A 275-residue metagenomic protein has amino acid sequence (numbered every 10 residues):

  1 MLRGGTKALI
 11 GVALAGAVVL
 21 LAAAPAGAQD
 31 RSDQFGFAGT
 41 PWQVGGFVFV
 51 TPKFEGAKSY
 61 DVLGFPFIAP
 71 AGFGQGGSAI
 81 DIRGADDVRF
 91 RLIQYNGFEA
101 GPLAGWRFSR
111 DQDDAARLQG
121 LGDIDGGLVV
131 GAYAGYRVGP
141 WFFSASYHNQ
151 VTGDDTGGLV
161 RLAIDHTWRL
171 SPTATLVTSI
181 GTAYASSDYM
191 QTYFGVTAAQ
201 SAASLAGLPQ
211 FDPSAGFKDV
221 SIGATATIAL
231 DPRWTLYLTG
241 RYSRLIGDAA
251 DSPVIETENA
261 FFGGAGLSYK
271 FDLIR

Functional and structural regions predicted by a protein language model:
A28-G77: Short glycine/proline- and aromatic-enriched beta-strand/turn motifs that initiate or cap beta-hairpins
T40, V50, Y60-P66, I124-V130 (+3 more regions): Residues that define the transmembrane beta-barrel architecture of outer-membrane proteins
W42, Q75-A79, F98, P140-S144 (+3 more regions): Repeated loop/turn-to-beta-strand initiation elements of outer-membrane beta-barrel proteins
V44-P52, G77-D86, A115-Q119, W141-V151 (+2 more regions): Transmembrane beta-strand segments that form the barrel wall of outer-membrane beta-barrel proteins
V44-V50, P102-W106, A132, A145-N149 (+2 more regions): Transmembrane beta-barrel strands of outer-membrane/channel proteins
F65-A71, E258-R275: Outer-membrane beta-barrel "beta-signal"
P70-G72, L92, W106, A134-V138 (+6 more regions): Residue-level signature of outer-membrane beta-barrel architecture
F98, D111-L121, V177-S221: Outer-membrane beta-barrel translocator/channel fold
